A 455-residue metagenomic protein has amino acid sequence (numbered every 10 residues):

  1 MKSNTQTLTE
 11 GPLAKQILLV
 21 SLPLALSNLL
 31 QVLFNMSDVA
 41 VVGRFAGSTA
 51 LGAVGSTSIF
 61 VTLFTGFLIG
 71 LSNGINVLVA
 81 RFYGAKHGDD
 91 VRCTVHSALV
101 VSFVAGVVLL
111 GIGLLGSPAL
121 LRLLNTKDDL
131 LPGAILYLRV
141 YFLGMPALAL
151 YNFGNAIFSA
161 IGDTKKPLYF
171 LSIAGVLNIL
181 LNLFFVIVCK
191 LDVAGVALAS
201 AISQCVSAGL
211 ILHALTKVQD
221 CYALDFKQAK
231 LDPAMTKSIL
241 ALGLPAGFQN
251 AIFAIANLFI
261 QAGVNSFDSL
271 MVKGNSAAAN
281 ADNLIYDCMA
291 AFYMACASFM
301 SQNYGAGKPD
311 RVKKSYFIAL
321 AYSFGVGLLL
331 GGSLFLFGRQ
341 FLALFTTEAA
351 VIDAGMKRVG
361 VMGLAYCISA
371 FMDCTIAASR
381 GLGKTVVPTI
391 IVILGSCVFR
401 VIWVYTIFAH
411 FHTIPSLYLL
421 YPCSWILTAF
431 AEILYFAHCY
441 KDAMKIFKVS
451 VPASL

Functional and structural regions predicted by a protein language model:
M1-S21, V79-P146, V188-L244, M300-A365 (+1 more regions): Short alpha-helical transmembrane segments in multi-pass integral membrane proteins
L8-F45, I59-G74, L78, F103-L110 (+5 more regions): N-terminal transmembrane alpha-helices
L19-D38, V140, Y151, A174 (+4 more regions): Transmembrane helical elements of multi-pass membrane transporters/channels
L33-L51, L121-D128, F184-L191, A251-L284 (+3 more regions): Helix-terminus/linker motif at the lipid-water interface of multi-pass membrane proteins
A46-I59, A134, L138, A197 (+3 more regions): Small-residue hotspots at the loop-to-helix junctions and early N-terminal turns of transmembrane alpha-helices
L51-G111, L148-P167, Q261, G274-G338 (+1 more regions): Small-residue-rich hydrophobic transmembrane alpha-helices
L63, N178-N182, A208-L212, L284-D287 (+3 more regions): Hydrophobic transmembrane alpha-helices of multi-pass small-molecule transporters
S72, Y141-S159, P167-N178, V196-I211 (+4 more regions): Short runs within selected transmembrane alpha-helices of multi-pass transporters and secretion channels
